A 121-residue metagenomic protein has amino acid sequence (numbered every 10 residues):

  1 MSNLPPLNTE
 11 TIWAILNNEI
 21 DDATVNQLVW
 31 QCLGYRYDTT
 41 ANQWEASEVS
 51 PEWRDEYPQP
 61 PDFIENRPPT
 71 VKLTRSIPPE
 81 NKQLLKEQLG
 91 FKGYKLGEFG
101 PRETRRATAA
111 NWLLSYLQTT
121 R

Functional and structural regions predicted by a protein language model:
M1-A23, R36: Long, hydrophobic N-terminal alpha-helical segment
A14-N17, T40, Q83, E87: Polar/charged alpha-helical tracts
A14-V25, G100-T108: Structural motif
N18, D38-T40, R67, S76: Surface-exposed loop/turn and secondary-structure junction residues enriched for glycine/proline
D22-P51: Short, well-structured hydrophobic secondary-structure segments
R54-R121: Low-complexity intrinsically disordered segments
